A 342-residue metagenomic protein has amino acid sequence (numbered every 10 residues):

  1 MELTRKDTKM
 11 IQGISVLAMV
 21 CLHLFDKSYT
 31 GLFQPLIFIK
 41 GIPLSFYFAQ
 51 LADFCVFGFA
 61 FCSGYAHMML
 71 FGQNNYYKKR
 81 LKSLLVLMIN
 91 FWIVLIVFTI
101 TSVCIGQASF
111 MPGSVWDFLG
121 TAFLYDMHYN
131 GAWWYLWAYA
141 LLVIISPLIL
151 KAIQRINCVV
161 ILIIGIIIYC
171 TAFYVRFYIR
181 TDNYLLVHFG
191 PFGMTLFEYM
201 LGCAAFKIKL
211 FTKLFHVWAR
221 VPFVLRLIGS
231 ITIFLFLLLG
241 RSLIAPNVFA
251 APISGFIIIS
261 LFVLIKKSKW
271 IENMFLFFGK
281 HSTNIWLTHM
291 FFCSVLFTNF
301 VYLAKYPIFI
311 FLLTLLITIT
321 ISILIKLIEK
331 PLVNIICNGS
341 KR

Functional and structural regions predicted by a protein language model:
M1-T171, H281, Y302-R342: Membrane-cytosol interface segments of multi-pass membrane proteins, especially ER/Golgi lipid-handling enzymes
H23, W286-H289: Histidine-centered divalent metal-coordination motifs
Y135-Y139, R220, T288: Intrinsic disorder/low-complexity segments enriched in polar/charged and small flexible residues
V175-R176, T181, L185-K280, N284 (+1 more regions): Alpha-helical transmembrane segments and terminal signal-anchor/GPI-anchor hydrophobic tails, characterized by long
